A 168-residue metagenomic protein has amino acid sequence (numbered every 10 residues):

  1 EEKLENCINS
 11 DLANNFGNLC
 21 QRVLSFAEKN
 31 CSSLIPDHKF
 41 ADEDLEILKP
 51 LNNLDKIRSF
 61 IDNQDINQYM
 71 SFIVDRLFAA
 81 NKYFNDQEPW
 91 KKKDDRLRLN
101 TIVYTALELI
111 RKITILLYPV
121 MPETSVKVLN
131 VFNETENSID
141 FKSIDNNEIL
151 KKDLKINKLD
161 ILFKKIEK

Functional and structural regions predicted by a protein language model:
E1, F40-A41, M121, E167: Alpha-helix initiation/capping motif
E1-F40, T135-L150, L154-I156, I161-L162: Catalytic adenosine-cofactor/nucleotide-binding cores of aminoacyl-tRNA synthetases and other
E1-L12, N52-S71: Extended, non-catalytic structural segments that build the interaction scaffolds of large macromolecular assemblies
I8, L12-N15, L19, E46 (+3 more regions): Amphipathic alpha-helix face/heptad-repeat signature
C20-I57, N81-R96: Conserved, charged catalytic cores of large soluble enzymes
I47-L51, Y69, V128: A structural signal for short hydrophobic/aromatic patches embedded in well-ordered alpha helices
S59, Q64, V74-K168: Basic, alpha-helical terminal appendages of large translation-related enzymes
